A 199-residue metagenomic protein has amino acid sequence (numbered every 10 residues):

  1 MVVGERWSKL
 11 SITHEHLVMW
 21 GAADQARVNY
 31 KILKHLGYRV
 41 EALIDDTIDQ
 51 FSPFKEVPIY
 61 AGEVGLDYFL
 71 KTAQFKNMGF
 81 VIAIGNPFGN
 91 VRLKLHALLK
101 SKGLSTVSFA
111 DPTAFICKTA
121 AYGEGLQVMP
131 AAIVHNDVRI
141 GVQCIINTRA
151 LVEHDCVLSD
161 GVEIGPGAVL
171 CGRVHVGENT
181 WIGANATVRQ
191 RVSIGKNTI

Functional and structural regions predicted by a protein language model:
M1-E63, D67-Q74: Hydrophobic, well-ordered beta-alpha structural blocks that scaffold small-molecule cofactor pockets
G21, A83-I84, Q190: Small/polar loops that bind or transfer phosphate-bearing groups
D24-Q25, N90, A121: Short alpha-helical
Y30-I32, R92-H96, I140: Short amphipathic alpha-helical segments
H35-L36, A97-L99, C144-I146, V162: Glycine-rich, phosphate-binding/catalytic loops in enzymes
E41, M78-G79, E124: Conserved acidic residues
F51-D111, F115: Phosphate-bearing ligand-interacting subdomains that bind or position ATP/ADP/UDP/GDP/NAD(P) or nucleotide-linked
S108-I199: Structural signal for interior beta-strand "rungs" in well-ordered beta-sheet cores of soluble enzyme domains
